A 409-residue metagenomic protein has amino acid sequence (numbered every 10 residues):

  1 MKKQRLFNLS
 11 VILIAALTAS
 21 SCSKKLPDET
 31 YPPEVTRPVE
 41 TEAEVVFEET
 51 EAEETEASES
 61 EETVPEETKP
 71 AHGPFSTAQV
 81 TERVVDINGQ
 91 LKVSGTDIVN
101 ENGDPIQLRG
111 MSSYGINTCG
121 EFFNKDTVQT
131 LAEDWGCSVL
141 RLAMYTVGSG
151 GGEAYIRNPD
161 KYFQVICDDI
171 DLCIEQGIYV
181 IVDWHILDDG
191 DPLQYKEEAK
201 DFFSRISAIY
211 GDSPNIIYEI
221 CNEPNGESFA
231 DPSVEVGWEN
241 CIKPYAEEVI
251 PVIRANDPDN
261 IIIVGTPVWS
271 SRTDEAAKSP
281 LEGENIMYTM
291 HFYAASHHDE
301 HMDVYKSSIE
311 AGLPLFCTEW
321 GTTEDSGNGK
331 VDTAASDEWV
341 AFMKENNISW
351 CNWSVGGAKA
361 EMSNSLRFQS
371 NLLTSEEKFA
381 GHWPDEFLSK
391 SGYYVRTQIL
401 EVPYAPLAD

Functional and structural regions predicted by a protein language model:
K2-L9: Bacterial N-terminal signal peptides that target proteins for export
T18-S21: C-terminal motif of bacterial Sec signal peptides marking the signal peptidase cleavage site
S23-E29: Bacterial lipoprotein signal-peptidase II cleavage site
T30-A71: Intrinsically disordered, low-complexity serine/threonine-rich repeat tracts
E66-V139, I156: N-terminal carbohydrate-binding accessory modules
G89-Q90, G115, G120, Y179 (+3 more regions): Extracellular glycoside hydrolase catalytic/binding regions
N124-D188, K196-D201, R254-N256, A335-N346: Aromatic-lined substrate-binding rim segments of carbohydrate-active enzymes
L407-D409: Short, solvent-exposed mixed-charge patches
